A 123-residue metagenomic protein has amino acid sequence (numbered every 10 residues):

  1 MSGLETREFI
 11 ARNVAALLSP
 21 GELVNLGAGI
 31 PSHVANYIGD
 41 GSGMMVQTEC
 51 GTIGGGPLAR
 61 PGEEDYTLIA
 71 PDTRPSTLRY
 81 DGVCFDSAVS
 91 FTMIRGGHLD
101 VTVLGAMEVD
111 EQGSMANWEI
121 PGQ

Functional and structural regions predicted by a protein language model:
M1-R79: N-terminal active-site beta-alpha-beta segment that forms phosphate/nucleotide-binding and substrate-recognition loops
S2-F9, R60-Q123: Conserved phosphate- and dinucleotide-binding cores of soluble alpha/beta proteins, encompassing both enzyme active
